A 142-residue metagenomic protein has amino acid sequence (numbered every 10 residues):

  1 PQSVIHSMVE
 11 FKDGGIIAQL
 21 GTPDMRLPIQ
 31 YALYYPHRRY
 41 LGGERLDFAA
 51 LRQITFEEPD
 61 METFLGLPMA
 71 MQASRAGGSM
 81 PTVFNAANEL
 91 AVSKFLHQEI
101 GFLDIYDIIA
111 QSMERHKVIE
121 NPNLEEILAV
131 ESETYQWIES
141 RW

Functional and structural regions predicted by a protein language model:
P1-W142: Catalytic, metal-anchored helix/loop core of enzyme active sites in primary metabolism
